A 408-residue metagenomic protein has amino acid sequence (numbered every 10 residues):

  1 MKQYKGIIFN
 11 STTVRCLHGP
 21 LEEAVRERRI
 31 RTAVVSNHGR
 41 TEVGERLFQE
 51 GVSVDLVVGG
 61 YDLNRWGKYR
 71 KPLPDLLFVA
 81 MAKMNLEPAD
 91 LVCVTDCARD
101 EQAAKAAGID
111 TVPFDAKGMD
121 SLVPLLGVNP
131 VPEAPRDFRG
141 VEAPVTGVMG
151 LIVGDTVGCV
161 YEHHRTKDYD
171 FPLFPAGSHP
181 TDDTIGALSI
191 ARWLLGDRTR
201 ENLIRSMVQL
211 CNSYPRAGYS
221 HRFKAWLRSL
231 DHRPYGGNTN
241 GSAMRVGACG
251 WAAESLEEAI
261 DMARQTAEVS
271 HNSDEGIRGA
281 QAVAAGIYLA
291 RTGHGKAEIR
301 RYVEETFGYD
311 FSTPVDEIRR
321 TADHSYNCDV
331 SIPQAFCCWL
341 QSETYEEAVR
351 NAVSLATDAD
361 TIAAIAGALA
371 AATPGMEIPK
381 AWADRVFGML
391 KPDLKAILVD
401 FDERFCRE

Functional and structural regions predicted by a protein language model:
K2, R28-I30, M84-D90: Glycine-rich phosphate-binding loop signature in dinucleotide/nucleotide-binding domains
K2-L17: Asp-based phosphoryl-transfer active-site loop
V14-V34, R40-T41, P74: Short, acidic loop-to-helix structural element flanking the phosphoryl-transfer center in phosphate-processing enzymes
R28-I30, V52, I109: Short phosphate-binding/catalytic loops that engage adenosine nucleotides
G39-V92, Q102: Substrate-recognition "cap/lid" segment bordering the active-site pocket of phosphatases
V92-V123: Acidic, Mg2+-coordinating phosphoryl-transfer loop and its flanking beta/alpha structural elements, shared across
P130-E408: Structured, active/binding-site neighborhoods that engage oxygen-rich ligands
